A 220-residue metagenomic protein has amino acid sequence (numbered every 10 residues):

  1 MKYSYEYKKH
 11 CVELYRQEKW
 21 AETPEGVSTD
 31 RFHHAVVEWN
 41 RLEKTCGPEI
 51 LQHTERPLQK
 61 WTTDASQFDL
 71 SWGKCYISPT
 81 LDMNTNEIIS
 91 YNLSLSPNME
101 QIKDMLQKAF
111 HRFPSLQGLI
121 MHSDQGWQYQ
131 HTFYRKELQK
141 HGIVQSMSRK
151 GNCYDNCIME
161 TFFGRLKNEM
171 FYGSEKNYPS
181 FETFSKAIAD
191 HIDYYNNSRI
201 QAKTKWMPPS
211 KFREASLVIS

Functional and structural regions predicted by a protein language model:
M1-P57, S220: Residue-centric detector for conserved, function-critical "anchor" positions in compact interaction modules
C11, V36-W39, G47, D64 (+11 more regions): Mobile genetic element proteins and their domesticated derivatives, centered on retroelements and DNA transposons
K44, I50-Q59, N152, P208-S216: Basic, flexible linker segments flanking DNA-binding modules in nucleic acid-interacting mobile-element proteins
R56-P79, Q101-M105, R112-G118: Mobile-element integrase/transposase regions, centering on the N-terminal DNA-binding/Zn-coordinating module
D82-M83, S94-N98: A short acidic/small-residue loop/turn micro-motif
S123-Q125, H131-T132, S148-K167, E182-S185 (+1 more regions): RNase H-like two-metal-ion nuclease catalytic core shared by retroviral integrases and related mobile-element nucleases
Q139-I143, K167-S220: C-terminal domain-tail junction helix/linker
